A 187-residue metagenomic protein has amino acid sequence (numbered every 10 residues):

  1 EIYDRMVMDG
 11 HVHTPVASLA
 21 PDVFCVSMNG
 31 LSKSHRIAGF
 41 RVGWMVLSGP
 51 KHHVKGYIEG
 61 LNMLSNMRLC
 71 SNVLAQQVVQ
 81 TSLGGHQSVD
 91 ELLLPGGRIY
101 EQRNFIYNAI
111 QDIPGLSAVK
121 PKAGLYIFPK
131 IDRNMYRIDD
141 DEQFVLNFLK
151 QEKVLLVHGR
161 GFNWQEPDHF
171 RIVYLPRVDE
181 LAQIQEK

Functional and structural regions predicted by a protein language model:
E1-P15: Conserved PLP phosphate-binding loop immediately N-terminal to the Schiff-base lysine helix in PLP-dependent enzymes
S18-G97, Y107-A109: Conserved core segment of the aminotransferase class I/II
C25, L116, V154: Short, conserved active-site loop motifs that form the nucleotide-linked donor/cofactor pocket
S48, G84, K130-D132, L175-R177: Residue-level recognition of strand-loop junctions within catalytic nucleotide-signaling folds
Q76, Q80, G96-I110, A118-D132 (+1 more regions): Conserved glycine-rich beta-strand-loop-beta hairpin in the small C-terminal domain of fold type I
R137-D139, N147-L156, F162-K187: PLP-dependent enzyme catalytic core of the Aspartate aminotransferase-like
